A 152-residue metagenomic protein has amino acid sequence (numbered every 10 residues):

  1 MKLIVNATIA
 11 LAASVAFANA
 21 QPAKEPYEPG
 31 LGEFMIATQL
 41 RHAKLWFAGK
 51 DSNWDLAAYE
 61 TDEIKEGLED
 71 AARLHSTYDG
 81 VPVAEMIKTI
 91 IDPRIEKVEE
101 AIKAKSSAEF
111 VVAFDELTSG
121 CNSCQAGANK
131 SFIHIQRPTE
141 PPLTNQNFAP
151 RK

Functional and structural regions predicted by a protein language model:
K2-A10: Sec-dependent signal peptide recognition, specifically the positively charged N-region followed immediately by
A10-N19: Hydrophobic h-region of N-terminal signal peptides that target proteins for export in Gram-negative bacteria
K24-K152: Sequence context surrounding c-type heme c attachment/ligation sites in exported
